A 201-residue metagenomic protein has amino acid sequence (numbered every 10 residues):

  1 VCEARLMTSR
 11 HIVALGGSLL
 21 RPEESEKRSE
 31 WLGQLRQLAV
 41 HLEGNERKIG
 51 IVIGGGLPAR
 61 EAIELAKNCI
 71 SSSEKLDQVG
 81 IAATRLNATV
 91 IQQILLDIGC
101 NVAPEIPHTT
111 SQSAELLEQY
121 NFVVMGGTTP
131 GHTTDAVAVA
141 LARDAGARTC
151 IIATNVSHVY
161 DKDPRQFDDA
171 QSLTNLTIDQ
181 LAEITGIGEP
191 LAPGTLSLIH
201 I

Functional and structural regions predicted by a protein language model:
A4-G50: N-terminal glycine-/serine-/threonine-rich phosphate-binding loop
I12-G16, I53-G54, V124-G127, I152-A153: Short beta-strand segments
L19-R21, G56-E61, H158-Y160: Short, active-site-adjacent cap segments at secondary-structure transitions
E23, A62-I63, D135-A136, D161-P164: Short, well-ordered secondary-structure micro-motifs
I63-T133, R143-D144: Ligand-binding beta-strand-loop-alpha-helix segment within the catalytic cores of soluble metabolic enzymes
L141-D169: Acidic, metal-binding active-site segment of PIN/NYN-like and related structure-specific nucleases
H158-L196: Active-site rim beta-loop-alpha module in soluble metabolic enzymes
I199-I201: Conserved small/polar residues in nucleotide/adenosyl-binding loops
